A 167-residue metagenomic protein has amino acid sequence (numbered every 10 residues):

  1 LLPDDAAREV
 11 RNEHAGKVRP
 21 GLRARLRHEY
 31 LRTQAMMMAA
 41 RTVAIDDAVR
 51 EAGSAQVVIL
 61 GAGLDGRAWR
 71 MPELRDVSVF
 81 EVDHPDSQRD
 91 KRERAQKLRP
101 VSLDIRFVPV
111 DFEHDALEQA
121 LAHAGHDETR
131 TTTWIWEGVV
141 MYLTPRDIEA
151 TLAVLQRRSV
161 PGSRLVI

Functional and structural regions predicted by a protein language model:
L1-V58, L64-V108: Rossmann-like AdoMet
M38-T42, H114, I148: A conditional alpha-helix N-cap/helix-loop micro-motif detector
V57-L60, E81, I135, L165-I167: A structural signal for short, well-ordered beta-strand segments and their strand-loop junctions that often border
G66, H114, M141: Active-site micro-motifs of SAM-dependent methyltransferase domains
M71-D76, H126-E128, R157-V160: Short, conserved loop/helix-junction motifs that constitute active-site signature segments in enzyme catalytic cores
A95-T129: S-adenosyl-L-methionine
H126-E149: A short SAM/SAH-binding and catalytic strip from SAM-dependent methyltransferases
T133-I135, T151-I167: Conserved beta-strand signature within the Rossmann-like core of class I S-adenosyl-L-methionine
